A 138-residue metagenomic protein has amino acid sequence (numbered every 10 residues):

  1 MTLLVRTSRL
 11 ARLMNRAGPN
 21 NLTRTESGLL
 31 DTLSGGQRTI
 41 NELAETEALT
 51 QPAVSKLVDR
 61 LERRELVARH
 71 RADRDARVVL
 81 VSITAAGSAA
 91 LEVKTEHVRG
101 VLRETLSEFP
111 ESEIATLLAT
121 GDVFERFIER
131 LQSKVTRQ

Functional and structural regions predicted by a protein language model:
M1-L4, Q51, R99, I114: Short, structured helix-loop boundary elements
M1-R24, E108, I128: N-terminal leader segment of winged-helix/HTH proteins
T2-V5, R24, G28, T116-A119 (+1 more regions): Amphipathic alpha-helical interaction segments
R12-P52, L80: N-terminal helix-turn-helix DNA-binding core of bacterial DNA-binding proteins
T23-S27, R103, T136: Amphipathic alpha-helical segments used for helix-helix packing
D59-D122, R126: Charged, amphipathic alpha-helical coiled-coil/dimerization segments
I128-Q138: Short, charged, intrinsically disordered terminal tails
